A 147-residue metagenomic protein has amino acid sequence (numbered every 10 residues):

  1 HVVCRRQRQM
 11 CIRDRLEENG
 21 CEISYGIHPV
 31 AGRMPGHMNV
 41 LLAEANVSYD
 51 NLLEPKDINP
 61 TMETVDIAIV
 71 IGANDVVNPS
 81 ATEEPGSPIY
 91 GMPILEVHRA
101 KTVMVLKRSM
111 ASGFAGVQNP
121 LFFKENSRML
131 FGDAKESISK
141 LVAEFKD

Functional and structural regions predicted by a protein language model:
H1-I12: Single conserved hydrophobic/aromatic residue that forms the stacking wall/gate of nucleotide- or nucleobase-binding
Q7, E63-T64, E125: Alpha-helix C-terminal capping/helix-to-coil transition sites in glycosyltransferase folds
R13-L16, V76-V105: A short, gly/pro- and small-residue-rich
R15, H37, L41, E136 (+1 more regions): Alpha-helical scaffold segments in soluble metabolic enzymes
G20-V30, V103-K107: Short internal beta-strands
E22, S87-Y90, F123-M129: Short beta-alpha connecting loops at secondary-structure transitions that line or flank enzyme active sites
S24-Y90: Active-site rim loops that border cofactor/substrate pockets in soluble metabolic enzymes
D57-I58, I67, A81-T82, E96-D147: C-terminal functional extensions of proteins
